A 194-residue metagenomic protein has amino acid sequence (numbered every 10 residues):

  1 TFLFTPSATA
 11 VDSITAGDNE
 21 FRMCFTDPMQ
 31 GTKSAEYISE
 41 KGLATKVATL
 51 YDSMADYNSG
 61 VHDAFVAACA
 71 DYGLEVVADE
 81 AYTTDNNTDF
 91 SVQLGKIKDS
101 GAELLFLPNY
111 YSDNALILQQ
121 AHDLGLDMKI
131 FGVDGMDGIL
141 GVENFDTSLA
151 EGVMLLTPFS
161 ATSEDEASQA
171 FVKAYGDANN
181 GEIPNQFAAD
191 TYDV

Functional and structural regions predicted by a protein language model:
T1-L3, A16-E20, G42-K46, D71-V77 (+4 more regions): Loop/turn elements at helix/coil->beta-strand transitions in domains of secreted/extracellular proteins
T1-P6, K46-Y51, G101-Y111, I117 (+2 more regions): Periplasmic-binding protein-like
T1-T15, M23, Y82-F90, A115 (+1 more regions): Beta-alpha junction/loop-to-helix N-cap segments that form part of ligand/metal-binding clefts
P6-T9, C24-T26, L50-M54, E80-D85 (+3 more regions): Active-site-proximal beta-strand/loop segments in catalytic clefts of secreted hydrolases
N19-A81, L104: An alpha-beta-alpha
M23-K46, S59-V61, N87-S91, N114-A115 (+3 more regions): Hydrophobic alpha-helical segments within soluble ligand-binding/sensing domains
S39, V66, A70, K98 (+2 more regions): Surface-exposed amphipathic alpha-helices with a cationic face
A121-Y192: Extracellular/periplasmic periplasmic-binding protein-like sensory domains
